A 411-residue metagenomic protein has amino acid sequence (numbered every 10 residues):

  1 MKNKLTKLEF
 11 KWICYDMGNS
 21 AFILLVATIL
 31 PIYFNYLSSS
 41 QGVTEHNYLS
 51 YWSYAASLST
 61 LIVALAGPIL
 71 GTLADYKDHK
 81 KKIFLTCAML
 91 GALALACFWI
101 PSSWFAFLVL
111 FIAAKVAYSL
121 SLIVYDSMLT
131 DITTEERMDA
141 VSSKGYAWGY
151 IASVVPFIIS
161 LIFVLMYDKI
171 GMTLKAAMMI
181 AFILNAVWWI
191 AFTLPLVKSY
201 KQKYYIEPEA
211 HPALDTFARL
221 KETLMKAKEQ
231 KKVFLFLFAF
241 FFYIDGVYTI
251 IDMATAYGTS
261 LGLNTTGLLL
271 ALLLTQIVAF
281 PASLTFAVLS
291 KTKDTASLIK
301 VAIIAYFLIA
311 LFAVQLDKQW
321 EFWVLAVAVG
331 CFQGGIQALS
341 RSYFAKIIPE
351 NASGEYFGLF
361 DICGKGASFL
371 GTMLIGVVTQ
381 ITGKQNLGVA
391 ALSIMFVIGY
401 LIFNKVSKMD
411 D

Functional and structural regions predicted by a protein language model:
K2-E9, K201-L237: Juxtamembrane intracellular "pre-TM" segments in multi-pass secondary transporters
N3-T60, K232-N264, L268-A271: Helix-loop boundary and gating motifs at the non-cytosolic
E45-N47, V164-V187, V377-F396: A membrane-interface helix-boundary motif in multi-pass transporters
L65-H79, P281-T295, T379: Helix-to-loop junctions at the C-terminal end of transmembrane segments in multipass secondary transporters
K82-C97, S297-F312: Structural signature of the two symmetry-related core transmembrane helices
F98-F111, V314-A326: Helix-loop junctions at membrane interfaces in 12-TM secondary transporters
W99, W188-S199, A390-D411: Multi-pass alpha-helical transporter architecture, strongest for 12-TM Major Facilitator/SLC carriers used
S142-V164, C363-G371: Glycine-rich segments within core transmembrane alpha-helices of 12-TM secondary carriers
